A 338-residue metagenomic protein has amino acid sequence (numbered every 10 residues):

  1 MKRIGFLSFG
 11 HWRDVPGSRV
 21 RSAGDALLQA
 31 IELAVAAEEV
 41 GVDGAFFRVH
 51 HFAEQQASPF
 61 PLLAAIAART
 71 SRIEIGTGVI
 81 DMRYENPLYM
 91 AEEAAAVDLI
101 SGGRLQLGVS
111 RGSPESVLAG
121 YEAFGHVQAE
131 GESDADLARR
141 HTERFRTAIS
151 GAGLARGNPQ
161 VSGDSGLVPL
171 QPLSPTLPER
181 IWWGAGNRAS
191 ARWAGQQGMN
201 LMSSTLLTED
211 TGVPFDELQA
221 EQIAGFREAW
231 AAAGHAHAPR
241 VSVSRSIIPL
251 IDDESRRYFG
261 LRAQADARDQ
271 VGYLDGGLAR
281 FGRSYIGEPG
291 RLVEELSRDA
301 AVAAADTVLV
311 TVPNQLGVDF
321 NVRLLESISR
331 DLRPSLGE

Functional and structural regions predicted by a protein language model:
M1-I73: N-terminal beta1-alpha1-beta2 module of alpha/beta enzyme domains
M1-R3, V42-G44, T70-I75, S101-L105 (+5 more regions): Short, well-ordered coil/turn segments that N-cap beta-strands
K2-A23, Y84-L154, E209: Flexible, glycine-rich active-site loops centered on histidine and acidic residues that chelate a metal or position
I4, G41, V49, I66 (+5 more regions): Conserved, mostly hydrophobic/aromatic
I4-S8, A45-F47, I75-T77, L105-V109 (+4 more regions): Hydrophobic faces of well-ordered beta-strands that scaffold small-molecule active sites in alpha/beta enzyme cores
R13-L27, I80-P87, L177-A185, R280-P289: Active-site mouth loops of central-metabolism enzymes
G44-A65, T205-D216, T311-F320: Glycine-rich, proline-tolerant flexible connector loops at the mouths of alpha/beta enzymes
E130-L170, S203-S204, T211-A305: An alpha-helical appendage that flanks or caps ligand/catalytic pockets
